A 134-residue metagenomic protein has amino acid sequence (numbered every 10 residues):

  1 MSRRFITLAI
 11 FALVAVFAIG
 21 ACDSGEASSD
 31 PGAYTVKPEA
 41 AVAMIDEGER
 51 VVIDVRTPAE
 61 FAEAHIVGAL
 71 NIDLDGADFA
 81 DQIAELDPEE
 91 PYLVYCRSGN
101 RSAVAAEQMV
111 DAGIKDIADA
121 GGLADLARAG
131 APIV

Functional and structural regions predicted by a protein language model:
S2-R50, A62-P91, N100-V134: Rhodanese-like catalytic fold shared by cysteine-dependent sulfurtransferases and DSP/PTP-type phosphatases
V52-D54: Structural scaffold elements adjacent to functional motifs in cytosolic proteins
Y95: Short, surface-exposed ligand- or partner-binding patches at beta-edge/loop junctions that are enriched in aromatics
